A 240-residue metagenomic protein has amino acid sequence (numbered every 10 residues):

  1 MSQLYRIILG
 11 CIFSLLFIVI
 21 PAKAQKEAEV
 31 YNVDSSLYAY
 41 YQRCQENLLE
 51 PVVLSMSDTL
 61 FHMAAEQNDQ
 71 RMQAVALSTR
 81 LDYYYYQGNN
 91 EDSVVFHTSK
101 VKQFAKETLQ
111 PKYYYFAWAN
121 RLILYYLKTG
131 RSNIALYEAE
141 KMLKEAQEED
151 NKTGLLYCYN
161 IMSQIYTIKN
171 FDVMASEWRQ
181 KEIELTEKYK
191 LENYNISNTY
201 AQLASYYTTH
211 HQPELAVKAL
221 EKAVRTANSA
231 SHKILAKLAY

Functional and structural regions predicted by a protein language model:
M1-L9: Bacterial N-terminal signal peptides that target proteins for export
Q3-L4, V19, E221-K222: Compositionally biased, low-complexity segments enriched in small residues
L9-I18: Bacterial N-terminal signal peptides
A22-Y240: A "functional boundary" signal
